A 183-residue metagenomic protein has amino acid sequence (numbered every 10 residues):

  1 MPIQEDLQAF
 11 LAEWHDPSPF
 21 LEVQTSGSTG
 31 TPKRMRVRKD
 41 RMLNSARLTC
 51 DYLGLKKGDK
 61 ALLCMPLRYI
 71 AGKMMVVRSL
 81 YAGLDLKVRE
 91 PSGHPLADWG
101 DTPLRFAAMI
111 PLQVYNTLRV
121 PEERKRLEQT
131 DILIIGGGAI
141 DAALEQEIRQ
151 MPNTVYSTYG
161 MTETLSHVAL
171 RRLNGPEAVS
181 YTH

Functional and structural regions predicted by a protein language model:
M1-E13, E122, L133: ANL superfamily adenylate-forming
M1-E5, K33-R36, D85-P91: Short beta-strand->loop structural element characteristic of the AMP-binding/adenylate-forming
D6-Q24, K57-K60: Conserved pre-ATP/AMP-binding loop-to-beta segment of ANL
F20-R47, G54: Conserved AMP-binding A3 loop
T25, T182-H183: Conserved small/polar residues in nucleotide/adenosyl-binding loops
T25-S28, A61, V76, A107 (+2 more regions): Conserved S/T- and glycine-rich ATP-binding loop of Class I adenylate-forming
K39-N44, K60-N116: AMP-binding/adenylate-forming
V120-G175: Gly/Ser/Thr-rich phosphate-binding loop
